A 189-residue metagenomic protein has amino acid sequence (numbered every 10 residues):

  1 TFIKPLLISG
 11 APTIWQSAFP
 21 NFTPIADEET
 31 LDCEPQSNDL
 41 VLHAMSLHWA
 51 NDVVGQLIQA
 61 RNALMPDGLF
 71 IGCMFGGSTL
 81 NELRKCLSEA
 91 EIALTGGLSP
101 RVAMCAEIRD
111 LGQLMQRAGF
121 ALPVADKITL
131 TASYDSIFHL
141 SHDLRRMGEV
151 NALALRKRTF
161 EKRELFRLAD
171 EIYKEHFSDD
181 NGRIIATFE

Functional and structural regions predicted by a protein language model:
T1-P35, L40, V54-I58: Class I SAM-dependent methyltransferase SAM/SAH-binding core
I3-K4, S9-S17, A106, E171-N181: N-terminal regions of ATP-driven nucleic-acid and macromolecular assemblies, encompassing P-loop NTP-binding domains
L7, N51, M65: Short conserved AdoMet
M45-W49: Short catalytic micro-motifs in class I SAM-dependent methyltransferases
D52-G55, M74: Charge-rich, N-proximal long alpha-helical rod segments
V54-L69: A short glycine-rich, Lys/Arg-flanked "PGG" loop and its adjoining helix->strand segment in the class I
I71-S136, M147-A154, R158: Conserved catalytic/acceptor-binding region of the Class I
D126-E189: Conserved Class I S-adenosyl-L-methionine
